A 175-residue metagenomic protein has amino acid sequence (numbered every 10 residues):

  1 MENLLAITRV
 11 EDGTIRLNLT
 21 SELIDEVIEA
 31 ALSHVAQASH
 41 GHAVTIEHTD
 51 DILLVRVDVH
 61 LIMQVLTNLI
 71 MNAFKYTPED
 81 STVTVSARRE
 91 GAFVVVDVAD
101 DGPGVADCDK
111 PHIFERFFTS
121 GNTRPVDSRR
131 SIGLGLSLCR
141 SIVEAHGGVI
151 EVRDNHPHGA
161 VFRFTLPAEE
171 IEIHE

Functional and structural regions predicted by a protein language model:
D12-L17, L54-V57: Conserved micro-motifs of the catalytic ATP-binding
N18-L23, A43-L53: Conserved catalytic submotifs in the C-terminal HATPase_c
A73-F74: Short helix-loop "hinge" at the ATP-lid/N-box region of the Bergerat-fold HATPase_c
F93, V105-F117: Short conserved segment of the HATPase_c
F118-R130: Glycine-rich ATP-lid/hinge loop adjacent to the conserved G-boxes
G135, C139: Short alpha-helical Gxxx[C/S/T] motif in the catalytic ATP-binding
